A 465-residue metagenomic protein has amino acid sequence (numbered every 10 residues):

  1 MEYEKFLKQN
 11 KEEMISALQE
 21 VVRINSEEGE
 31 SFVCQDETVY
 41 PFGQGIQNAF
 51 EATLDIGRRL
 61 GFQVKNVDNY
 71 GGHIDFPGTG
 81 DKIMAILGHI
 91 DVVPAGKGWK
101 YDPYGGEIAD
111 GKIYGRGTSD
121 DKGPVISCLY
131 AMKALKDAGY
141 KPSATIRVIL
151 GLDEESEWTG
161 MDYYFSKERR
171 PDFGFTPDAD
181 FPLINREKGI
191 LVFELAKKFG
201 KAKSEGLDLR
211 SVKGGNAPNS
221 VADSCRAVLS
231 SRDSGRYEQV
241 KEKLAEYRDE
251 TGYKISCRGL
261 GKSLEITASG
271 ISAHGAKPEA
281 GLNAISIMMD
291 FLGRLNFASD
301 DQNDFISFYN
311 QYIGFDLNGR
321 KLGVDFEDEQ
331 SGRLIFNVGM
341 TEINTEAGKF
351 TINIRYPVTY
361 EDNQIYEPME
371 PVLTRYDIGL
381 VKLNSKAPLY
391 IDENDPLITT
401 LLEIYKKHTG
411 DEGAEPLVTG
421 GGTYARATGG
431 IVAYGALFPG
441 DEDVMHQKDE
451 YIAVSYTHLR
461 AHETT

Functional and structural regions predicted by a protein language model:
E2, V192, K198-Y456: Metal-dependent amide/peptide-bond hydrolase catalytic core, centered on the "pita-bread" metallohydrolase fold
E2-Y114, A138-P142: Acidic/His- and Gly-rich active-site-bordering loop/insert found across diverse amide/peptide-bond hydrolases
Q19, L54, I126-K133, D162 (+4 more regions): Predominant activation on well-ordered alpha-helical scaffold segments within soluble catalytic domains
R59, K82-L150, S156, E168 (+3 more regions): Active-site metal-coordination/substrate-binding segment of hydrolases, especially metallo-dependent peptidases
N69-Y70, G88-I90, T118, L152 (+4 more regions): Fold-independent oxyanion-binding glycine-rich loops and adjacent beta-strand/coil segments at enzyme active sites
V93-I108, K197-F199, R258-T267: Acidic-glycine-rich active-site phosphate/pyrophosphate-binding loop
D121-G200, K241, D249, N318-Q330: Acidic/histidine-rich catalytic neighborhood of metal-dependent amide-processing enzymes
H458-A461, T465: Single conserved hydrophobic/aromatic residue that forms the stacking wall/gate of nucleotide- or nucleobase-binding
